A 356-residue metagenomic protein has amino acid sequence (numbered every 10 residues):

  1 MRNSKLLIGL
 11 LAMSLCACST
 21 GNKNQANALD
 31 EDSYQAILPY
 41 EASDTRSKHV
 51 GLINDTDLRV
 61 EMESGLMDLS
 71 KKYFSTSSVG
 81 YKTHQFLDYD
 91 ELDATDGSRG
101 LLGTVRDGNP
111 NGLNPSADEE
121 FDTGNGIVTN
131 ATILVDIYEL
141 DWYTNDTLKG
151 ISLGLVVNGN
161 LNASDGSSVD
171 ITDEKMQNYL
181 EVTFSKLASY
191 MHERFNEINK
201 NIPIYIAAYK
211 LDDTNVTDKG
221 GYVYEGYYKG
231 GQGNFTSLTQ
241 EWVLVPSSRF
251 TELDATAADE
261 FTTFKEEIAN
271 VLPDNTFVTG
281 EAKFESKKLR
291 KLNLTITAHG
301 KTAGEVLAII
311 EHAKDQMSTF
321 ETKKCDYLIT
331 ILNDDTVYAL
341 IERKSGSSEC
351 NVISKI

Functional and structural regions predicted by a protein language model:
R2-G9: Sec-dependent signal peptide recognition, specifically the positively charged N-region followed immediately by
S14-A17: C-terminal motif of bacterial Sec signal peptides marking the signal peptidase cleavage site
S19-N22: Bacterial signal peptide processing site
Q25-L155: N-terminal Sec/ER secretory leader and immediately downstream segment of secreted/extracellular precursors
I127-N158, L272-A298: Short edge beta-strands and adjacent turn/loop segments
I171-I198, G304-D326: Short, non-transmembrane amphipathic alpha-helical segments
N215-I268: Surface-exposed beta-loop interaction hotspot
E252, K265-I356: Hydrophilic extracytoplasmic domains
